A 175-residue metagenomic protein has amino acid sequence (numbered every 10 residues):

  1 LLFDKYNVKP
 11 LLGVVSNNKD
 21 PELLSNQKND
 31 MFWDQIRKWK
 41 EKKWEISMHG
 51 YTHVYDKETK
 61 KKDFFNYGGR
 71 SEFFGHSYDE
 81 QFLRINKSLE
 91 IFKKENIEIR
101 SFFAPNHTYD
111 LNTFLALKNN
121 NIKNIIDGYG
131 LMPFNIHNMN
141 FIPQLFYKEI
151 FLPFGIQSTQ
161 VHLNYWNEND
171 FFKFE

Functional and structural regions predicted by a protein language model:
L1-S101, T108-T159, W166-E175: Catalytic alpha-helical scaffold of carbohydrate-active enzymes acting on polysaccharides/glycoconjugates
